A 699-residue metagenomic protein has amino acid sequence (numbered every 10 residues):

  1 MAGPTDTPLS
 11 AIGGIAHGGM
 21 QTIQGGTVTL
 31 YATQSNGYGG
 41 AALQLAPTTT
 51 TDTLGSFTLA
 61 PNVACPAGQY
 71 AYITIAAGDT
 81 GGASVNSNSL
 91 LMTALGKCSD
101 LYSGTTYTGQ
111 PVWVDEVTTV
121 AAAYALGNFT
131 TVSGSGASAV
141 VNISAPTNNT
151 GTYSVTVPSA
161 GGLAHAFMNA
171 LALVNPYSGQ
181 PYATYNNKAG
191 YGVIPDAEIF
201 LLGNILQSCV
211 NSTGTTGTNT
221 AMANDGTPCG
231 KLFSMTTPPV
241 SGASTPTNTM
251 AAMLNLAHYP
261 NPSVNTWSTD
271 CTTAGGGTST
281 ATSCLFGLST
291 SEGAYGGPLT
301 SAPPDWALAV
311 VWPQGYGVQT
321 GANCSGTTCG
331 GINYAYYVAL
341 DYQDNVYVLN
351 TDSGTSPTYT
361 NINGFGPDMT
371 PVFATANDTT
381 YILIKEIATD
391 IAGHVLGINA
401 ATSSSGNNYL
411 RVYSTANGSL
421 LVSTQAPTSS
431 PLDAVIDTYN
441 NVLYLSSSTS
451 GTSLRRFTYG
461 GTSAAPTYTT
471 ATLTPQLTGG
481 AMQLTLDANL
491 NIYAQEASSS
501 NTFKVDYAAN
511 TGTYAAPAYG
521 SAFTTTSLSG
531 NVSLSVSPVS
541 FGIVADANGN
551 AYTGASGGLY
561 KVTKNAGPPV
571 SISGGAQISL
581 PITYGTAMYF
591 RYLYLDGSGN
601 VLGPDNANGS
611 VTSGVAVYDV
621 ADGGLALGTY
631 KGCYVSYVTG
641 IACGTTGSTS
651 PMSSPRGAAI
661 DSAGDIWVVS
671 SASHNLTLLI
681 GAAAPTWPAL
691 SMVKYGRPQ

Functional and structural regions predicted by a protein language model:
M1-T327, G331-Y334, Y342: Feature for extracytoplasmic/surface-facing segments of secreted or surface-associated proteins, emphasizing
C284-Q699: Flexible "stalk/tail and boundary" regions
